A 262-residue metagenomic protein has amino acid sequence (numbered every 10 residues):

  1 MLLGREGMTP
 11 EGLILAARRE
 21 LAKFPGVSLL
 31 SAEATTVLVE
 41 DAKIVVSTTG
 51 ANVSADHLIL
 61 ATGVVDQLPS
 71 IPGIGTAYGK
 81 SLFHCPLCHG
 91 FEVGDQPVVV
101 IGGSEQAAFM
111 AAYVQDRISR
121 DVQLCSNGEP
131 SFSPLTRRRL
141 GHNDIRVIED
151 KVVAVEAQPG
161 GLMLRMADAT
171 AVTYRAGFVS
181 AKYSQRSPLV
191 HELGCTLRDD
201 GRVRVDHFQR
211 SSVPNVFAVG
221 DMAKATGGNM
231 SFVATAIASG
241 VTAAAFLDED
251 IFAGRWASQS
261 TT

Functional and structural regions predicted by a protein language model:
M1-A16, Q106-P130: Beta1-alpha1 glycine-rich phosphate/pyrophosphate-binding loop at the start of Rossmann-like nucleotide-binding domains
M1-M8, P72, S231-A234: Short glycine-enriched, charge-decorated loop/helix-capping segments at active-site entrances that position
L15-A55, I118-R204, F252-T262: A Rossmann-like FAD-binding core segment of flavoenzymes
S28-Q96, A176, V203-S211: FAD-binding core/adjacent interface of flavoenzyme oxidoreductases
S70, T76-E92, A181-A234, T242 (+1 more regions): FAD-site-proximal beta/loop scaffold in flavoenzymes
P97, R120-Q123, N215: Residues at the starts of beta-strands that form the adenosine-phosphate
G102-S104: Glycine-rich Rossmann-fold phosphate-binding loop(s) that bind the pyrophosphate of adenine dinucleotide cofactors
A238-W256: A charged, well-structured terminal subsegment
